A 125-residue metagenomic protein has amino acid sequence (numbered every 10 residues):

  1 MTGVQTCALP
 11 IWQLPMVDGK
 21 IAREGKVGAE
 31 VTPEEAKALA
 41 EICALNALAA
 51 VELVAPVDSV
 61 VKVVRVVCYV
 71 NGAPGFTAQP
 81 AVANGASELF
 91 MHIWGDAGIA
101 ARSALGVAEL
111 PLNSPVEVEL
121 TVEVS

Functional and structural regions predicted by a protein language model:
T2-L9: Short, small-residue-biased leader/transition segments that mark boundaries at the very start of proteins
P10-M16, V118-E123: Short beta-strand elements
Q13-P33, R65-N71: A short small-residue
L39-V54, A86-L89: Short, well-ordered amphipathic alpha-helical segments that serve as non-catalytic structural scaffolds within diverse
V51-V60, D96: Surface-exposed helix-capping loop/turn segments at secondary-structure junctions
V61-V67, A101-G106: Beta-strand segments within the central parallel beta-sheet cores of soluble alpha/beta enzyme folds
A78-V116: Short, conserved loop-to-beta-strand elements that form functional interface hotspots
